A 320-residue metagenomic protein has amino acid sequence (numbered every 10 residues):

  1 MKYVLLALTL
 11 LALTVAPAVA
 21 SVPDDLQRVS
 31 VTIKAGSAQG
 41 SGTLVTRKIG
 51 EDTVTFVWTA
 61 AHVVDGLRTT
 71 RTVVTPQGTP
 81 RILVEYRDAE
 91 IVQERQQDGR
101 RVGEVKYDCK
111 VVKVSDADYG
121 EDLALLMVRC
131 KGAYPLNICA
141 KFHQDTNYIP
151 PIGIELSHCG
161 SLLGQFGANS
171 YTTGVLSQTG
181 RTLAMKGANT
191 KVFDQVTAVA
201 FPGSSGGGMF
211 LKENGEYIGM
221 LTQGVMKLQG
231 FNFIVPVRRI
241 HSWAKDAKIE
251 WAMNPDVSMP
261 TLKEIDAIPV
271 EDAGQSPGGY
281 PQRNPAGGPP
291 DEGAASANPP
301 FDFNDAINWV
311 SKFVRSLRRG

Functional and structural regions predicted by a protein language model:
M1-V4: Positively charged n-region of N-terminal signal peptides that target proteins for export
L6-L8, L13-D52, G279, W309: Protease-domain processing segments flanking chymotrypsin-fold serine proteases, especially trypsin-like
S21-V22, T43, R47-K48, R68 (+4 more regions): Active-site substrate-binding loop(s) of clan PA
V22-D24, R68-R95, G99, Y134-P135 (+2 more regions): C-terminal cap/linker of serine protease catalytic domains
D24-G40, R129-K141, A168-A252: Active-site region of chymotrypsin-like
Q27-V29, A38-G40, T53-T55, R87 (+6 more regions): Envelope-exposed proteins and targeting segments
R47-D118: Catalytic-histidine neighborhood of serine endopeptidases, predominantly the chymotrypsin-like S1/PA family
D98-V112, I152-S157, N169-R181: Beta-strand/loop subdomains of soluble extracytoplasmic proteins
